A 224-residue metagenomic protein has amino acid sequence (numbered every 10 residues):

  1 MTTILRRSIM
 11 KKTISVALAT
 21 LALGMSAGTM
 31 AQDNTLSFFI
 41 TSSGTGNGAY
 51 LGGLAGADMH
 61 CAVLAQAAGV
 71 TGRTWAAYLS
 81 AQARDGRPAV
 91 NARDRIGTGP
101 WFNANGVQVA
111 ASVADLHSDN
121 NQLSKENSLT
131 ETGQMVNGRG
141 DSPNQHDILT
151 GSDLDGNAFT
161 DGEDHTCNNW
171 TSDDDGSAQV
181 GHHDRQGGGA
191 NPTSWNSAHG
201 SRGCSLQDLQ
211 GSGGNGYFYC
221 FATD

Functional and structural regions predicted by a protein language model:
I4-A17: Bacterial N-terminal signal peptides that target proteins for export
A17-G24: Bacterial N-terminal signal peptides
S26-G28: N-terminal signal peptide c-region/cleavage motif recognized by signal peptidases
M30-D224: Secreted/extracellular ectodomain signature
